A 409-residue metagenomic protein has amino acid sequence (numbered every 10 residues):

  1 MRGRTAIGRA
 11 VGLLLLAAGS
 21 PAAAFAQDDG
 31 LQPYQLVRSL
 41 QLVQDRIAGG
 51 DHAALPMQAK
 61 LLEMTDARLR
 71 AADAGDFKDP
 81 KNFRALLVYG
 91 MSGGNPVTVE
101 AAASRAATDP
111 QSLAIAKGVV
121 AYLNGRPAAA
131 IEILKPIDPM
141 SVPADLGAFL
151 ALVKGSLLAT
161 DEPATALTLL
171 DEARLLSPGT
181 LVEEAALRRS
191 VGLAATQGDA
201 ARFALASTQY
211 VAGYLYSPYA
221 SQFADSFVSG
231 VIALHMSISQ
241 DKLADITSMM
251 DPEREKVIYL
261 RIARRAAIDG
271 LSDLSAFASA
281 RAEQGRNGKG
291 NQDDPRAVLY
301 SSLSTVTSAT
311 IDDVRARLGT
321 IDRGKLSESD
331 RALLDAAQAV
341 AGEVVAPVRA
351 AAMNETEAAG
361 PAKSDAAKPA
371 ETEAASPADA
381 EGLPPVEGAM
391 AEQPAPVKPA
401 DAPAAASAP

Functional and structural regions predicted by a protein language model:
M1-D29: Gram-negative bacterial Sec-dependent N-terminal signal peptides
A23-A102, T108-S112, L326, A339-P409: N-terminal leader/linker segments that initiate helical-solenoid repeat arrays
Y34-Q41, D73-N82, A106-A116, P143-A151 (+5 more regions): Generic helix N-cap/helix-start motif at coil->alpha-helix transitions
V43, A85-V88, G118-A121, K154-G155 (+4 more regions): Conserved small-residue packing positions in alpha-helical repeats and bundles
Q58-R68, G94-R105, P127-P139, P163-L175 (+5 more regions): Alpha-helical repeat scaffolds
M91, Y122, L158-A159, A195-G198 (+3 more regions): Hydrophobic/aromatic side-chain positions at a characteristic register within alpha-helices of tetratricopeptide repeats
L123, A224-H235, S239-M250, R254-G288: Alpha-helical adaptor scaffolds
A164-M236: Solenoidal tandem-repeat scaffolds enriched in leucines and small polar residues
